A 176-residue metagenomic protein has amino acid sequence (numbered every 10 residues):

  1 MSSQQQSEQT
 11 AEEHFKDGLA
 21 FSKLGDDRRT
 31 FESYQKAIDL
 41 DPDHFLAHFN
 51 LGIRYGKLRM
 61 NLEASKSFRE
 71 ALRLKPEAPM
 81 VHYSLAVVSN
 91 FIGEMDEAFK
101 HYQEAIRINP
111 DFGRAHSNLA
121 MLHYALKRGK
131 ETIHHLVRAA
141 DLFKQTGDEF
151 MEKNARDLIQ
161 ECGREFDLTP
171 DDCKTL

Functional and structural regions predicted by a protein language model:
M1-A11, I133-L176: Terminal, low-structured helical/coil segments at or just beyond the last alpha-helical repeat
A11-E12, F45-L46, P79-M80, G113-R114 (+1 more regions): Helix-start (N-cap) detector for alpha-helical repeat units in TPR-like alpha-solenoids, especially tetratricopeptide
L24-K36, K57-E70, I92-E104, L126-R138 (+3 more regions): Structural signature of tandem alpha-helical TPR/SEL1-like repeats, specifically the intra-repeat loop/turn
K36-K57: Short, charge-rich amphipathic alpha-helical segments embedded in non-transmembrane helical bundles/solenoids
